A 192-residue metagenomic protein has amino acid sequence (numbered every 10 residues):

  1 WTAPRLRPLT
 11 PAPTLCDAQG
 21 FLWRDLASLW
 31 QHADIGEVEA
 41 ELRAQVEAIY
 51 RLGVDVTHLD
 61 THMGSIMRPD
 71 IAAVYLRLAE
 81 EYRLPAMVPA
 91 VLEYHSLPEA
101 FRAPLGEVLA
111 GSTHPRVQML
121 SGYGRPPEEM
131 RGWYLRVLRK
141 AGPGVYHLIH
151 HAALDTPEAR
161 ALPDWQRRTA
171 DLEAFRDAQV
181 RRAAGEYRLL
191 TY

Functional and structural regions predicted by a protein language model:
W1-Q31, Q166: Active-site gating loops and adjacent loop-to-helix segments of metal-dependent hydrolytic enzymes
T2, P11-A12, Q19, I35-R51: Short, charged beta->alpha transition segments
W30-G36, D171-A174: The substrate-binding groove and active-site-proximal loops of carbohydrate-active enzymes, especially glycoside
I35, R43-V117, S121-R131, R139: Catalytic domains of cell-wall/extracellular-matrix polysaccharide-remodeling enzymes, centered on de-N-acetylation
L52, R131-L162: Catalytic grooves of carbohydrate-active enzymes
L59, L148, A184: Conserved, mostly hydrophobic/aromatic
M87, A161-Y192: C-terminal domain-boundary segment and adjacent tail
